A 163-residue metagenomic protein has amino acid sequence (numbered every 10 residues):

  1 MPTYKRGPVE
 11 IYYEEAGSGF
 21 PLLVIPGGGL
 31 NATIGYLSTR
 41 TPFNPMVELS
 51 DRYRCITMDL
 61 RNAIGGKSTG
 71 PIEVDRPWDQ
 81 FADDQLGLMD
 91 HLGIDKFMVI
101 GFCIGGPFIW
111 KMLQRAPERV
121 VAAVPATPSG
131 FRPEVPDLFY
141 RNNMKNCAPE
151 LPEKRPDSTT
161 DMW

Functional and structural regions predicted by a protein language model:
R6-S68: Conserved HGGG/HGGXW glycine-rich cap/lid loop of the alpha/beta-hydrolase fold
P21, R54, D95-M98, R119-A122: Structural signature of beta-strand start/N-cap positions in the alpha/beta core of ABC transporter nucleotide-binding
L60-N62, I104, P128: Active-site loop/turn elements of alpha/beta-hydrolase fold enzymes, especially the short glycine-/histidine-rich
K67-A82: Catalytic nucleophile-loop/oxyanion-hole region of alpha/beta-hydrolase and closely related hydrolase-like folds
D79-F97: Conserved acidic catalytic loop of the alpha/beta-hydrolase fold
V99-G101, A126: Short beta-strand immediately N-terminal to the catalytic nucleophile in serine-hydrolase-like folds
G101-G105, I109: Gly/Ala-rich beta-loop-alpha elbow adjacent to hydrolase catalytic centers
W110, Q114-R115, V120-L151: Flexible "cap/lid" loop of the alpha/beta hydrolase fold
